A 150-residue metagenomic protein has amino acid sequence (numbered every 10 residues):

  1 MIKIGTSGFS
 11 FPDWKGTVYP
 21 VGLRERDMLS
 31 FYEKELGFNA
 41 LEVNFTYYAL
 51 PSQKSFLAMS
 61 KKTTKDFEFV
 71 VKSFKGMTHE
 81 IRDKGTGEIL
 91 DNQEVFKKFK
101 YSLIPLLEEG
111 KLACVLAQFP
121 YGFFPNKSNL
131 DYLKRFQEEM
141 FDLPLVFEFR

Functional and structural regions predicted by a protein language model:
M1-R150: Residues lining hydrophobic/aromatic ligand-binding pockets adjacent to catalytic sites
